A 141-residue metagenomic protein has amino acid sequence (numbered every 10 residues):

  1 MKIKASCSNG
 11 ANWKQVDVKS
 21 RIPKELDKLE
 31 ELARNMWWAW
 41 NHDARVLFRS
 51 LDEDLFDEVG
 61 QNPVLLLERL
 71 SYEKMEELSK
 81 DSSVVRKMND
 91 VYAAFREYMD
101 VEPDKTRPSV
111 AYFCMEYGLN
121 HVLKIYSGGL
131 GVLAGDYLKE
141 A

Functional and structural regions predicted by a protein language model:
M1-E140: Catalytic cores of glycan-processing enzymes that make or break glycosidic bonds
